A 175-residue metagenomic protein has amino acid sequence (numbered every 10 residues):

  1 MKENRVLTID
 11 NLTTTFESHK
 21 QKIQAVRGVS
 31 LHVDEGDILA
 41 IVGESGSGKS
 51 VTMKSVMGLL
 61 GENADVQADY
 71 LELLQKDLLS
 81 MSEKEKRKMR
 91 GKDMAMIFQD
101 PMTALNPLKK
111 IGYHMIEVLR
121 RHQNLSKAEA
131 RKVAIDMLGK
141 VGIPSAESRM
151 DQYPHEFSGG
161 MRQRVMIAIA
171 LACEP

Functional and structural regions predicted by a protein language model:
M1-P175: ABC transporter nucleotide-binding domains
